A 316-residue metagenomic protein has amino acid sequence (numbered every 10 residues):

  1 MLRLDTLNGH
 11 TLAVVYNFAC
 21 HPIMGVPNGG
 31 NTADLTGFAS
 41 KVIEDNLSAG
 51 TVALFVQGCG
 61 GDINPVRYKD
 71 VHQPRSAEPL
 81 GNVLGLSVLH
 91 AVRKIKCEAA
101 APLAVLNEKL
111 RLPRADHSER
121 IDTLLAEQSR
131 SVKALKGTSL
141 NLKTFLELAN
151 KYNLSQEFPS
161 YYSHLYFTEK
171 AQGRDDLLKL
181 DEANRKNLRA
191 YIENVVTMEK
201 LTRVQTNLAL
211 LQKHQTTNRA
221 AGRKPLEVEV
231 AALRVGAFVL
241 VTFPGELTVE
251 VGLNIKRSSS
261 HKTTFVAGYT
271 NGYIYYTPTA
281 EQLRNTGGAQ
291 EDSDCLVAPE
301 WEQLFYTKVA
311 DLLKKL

Functional and structural regions predicted by a protein language model:
M1-L316: Non-catalytic substrate/cofactor recognition surfaces at enzyme active-site rims
